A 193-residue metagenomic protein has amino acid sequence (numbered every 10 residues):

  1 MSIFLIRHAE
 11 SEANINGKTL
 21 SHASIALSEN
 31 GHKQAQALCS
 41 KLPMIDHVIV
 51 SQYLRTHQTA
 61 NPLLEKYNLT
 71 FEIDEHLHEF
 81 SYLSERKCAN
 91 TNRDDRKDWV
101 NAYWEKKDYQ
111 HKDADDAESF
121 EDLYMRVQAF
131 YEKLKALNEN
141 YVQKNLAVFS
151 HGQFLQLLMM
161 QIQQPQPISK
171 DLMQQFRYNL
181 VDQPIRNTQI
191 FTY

Functional and structural regions predicted by a protein language model:
M1-F4: Extreme N-terminal starter segment of soluble prokaryotic enzymes
I6-I73: Active-site-proximal alpha-helix that buttresses catalytic centers in soluble enzyme cores
Q36-S40, Y124, Q128-A136: Generic structural signal for well-ordered alpha-helical scaffold segments
V50-S51, M125, F149-S150: Short beta-strand scaffold positions
P62, L157, Q161: Active-site signature of alpha/beta-hydrolase-fold catalytic machinery across serine- and Asp/Cys-nucleophile hydrolases
E65-Q128: Phosphate-handling substructures
L69-E72, E79-D94, L137-K144, M160-Y193: Acidic, low-complexity terminal tails and accessory targeting/binding regions of phosphate-metabolizing enzymes
G152-Q156: GST superfamily/GST-like fold recognition
